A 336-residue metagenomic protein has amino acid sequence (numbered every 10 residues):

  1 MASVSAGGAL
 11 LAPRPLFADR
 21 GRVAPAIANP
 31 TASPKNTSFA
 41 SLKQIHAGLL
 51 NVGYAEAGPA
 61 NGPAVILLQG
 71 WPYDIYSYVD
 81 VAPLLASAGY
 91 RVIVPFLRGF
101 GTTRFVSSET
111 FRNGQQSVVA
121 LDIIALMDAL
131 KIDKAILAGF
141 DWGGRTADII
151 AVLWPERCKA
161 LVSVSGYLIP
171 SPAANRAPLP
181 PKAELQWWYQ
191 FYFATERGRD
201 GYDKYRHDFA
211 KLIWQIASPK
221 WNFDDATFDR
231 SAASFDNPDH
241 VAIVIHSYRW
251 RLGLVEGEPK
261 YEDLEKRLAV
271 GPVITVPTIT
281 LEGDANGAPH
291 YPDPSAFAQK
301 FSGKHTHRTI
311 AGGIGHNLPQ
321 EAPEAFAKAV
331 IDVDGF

Functional and structural regions predicted by a protein language model:
M1-D19: N-terminal export signals
G21-A40, N51-V52, A57, A64 (+3 more regions): Flexible "cap/lid" subdomain of the alpha/beta-hydrolase fold that forms the substrate-access gate
K43-A47: Short acidic-hydrophobic surface loop/beta-edge motif
G53-F105, F297: Conserved HGGG/HGGXW glycine-rich cap/lid loop of the alpha/beta-hydrolase fold
G70, D141, Q320-E321: Conserved acidic functional residues
A120, I245, P323-A327, I331: Short, amphipathic alpha-helical "lid/cap" segments that border enzyme active or binding sites
I314-A322: Catalytic histidine-centered segment of alpha/beta-hydrolase-like enzymes
